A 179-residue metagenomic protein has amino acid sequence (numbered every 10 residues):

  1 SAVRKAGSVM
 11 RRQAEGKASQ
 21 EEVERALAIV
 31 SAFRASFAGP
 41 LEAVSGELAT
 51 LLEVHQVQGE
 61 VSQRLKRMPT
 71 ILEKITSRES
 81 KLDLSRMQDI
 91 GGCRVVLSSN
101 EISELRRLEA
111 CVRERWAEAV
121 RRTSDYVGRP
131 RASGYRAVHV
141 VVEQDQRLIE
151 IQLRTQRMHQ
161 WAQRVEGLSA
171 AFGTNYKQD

Functional and structural regions predicted by a protein language model:
S1-F37, R147-D179: An acidic, glycine-/histidine-flanked metal-binding catalytic module
S1-S19, T70-R94, S98: Short N-terminal signal/transit or membrane-insertion segments and the immediately adjacent low-complexity/disordered
V3, V9, V23, I29-V30 (+9 more regions): Extended aliphatic helical segments
E15-A26, V54-Q56, S77-L82, S99-R107 (+1 more regions): Intrinsically disordered, low-complexity coil segments
E22-S77: Surface-exposed, low-hydrophobicity interaction/linker segments
L82-L84, G91-D179: Long beta-strand-rich cores associated with HINT superfamily self-processing modules
